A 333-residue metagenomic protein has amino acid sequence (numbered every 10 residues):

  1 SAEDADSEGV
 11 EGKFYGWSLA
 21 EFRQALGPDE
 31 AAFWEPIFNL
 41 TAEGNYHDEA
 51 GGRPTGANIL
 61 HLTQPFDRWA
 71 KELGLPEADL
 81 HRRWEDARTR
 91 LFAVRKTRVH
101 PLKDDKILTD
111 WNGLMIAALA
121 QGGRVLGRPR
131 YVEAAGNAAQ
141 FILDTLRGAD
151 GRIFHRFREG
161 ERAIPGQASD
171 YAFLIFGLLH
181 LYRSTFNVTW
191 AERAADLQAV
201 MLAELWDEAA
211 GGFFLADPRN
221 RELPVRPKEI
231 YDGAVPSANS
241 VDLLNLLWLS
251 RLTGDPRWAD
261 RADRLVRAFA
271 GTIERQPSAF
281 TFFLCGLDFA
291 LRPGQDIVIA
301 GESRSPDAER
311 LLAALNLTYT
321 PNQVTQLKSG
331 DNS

Functional and structural regions predicted by a protein language model:
S1-S333: Glycan-recognition and catalytic cores of secretory/periplasmic carbohydrate-active enzymes
